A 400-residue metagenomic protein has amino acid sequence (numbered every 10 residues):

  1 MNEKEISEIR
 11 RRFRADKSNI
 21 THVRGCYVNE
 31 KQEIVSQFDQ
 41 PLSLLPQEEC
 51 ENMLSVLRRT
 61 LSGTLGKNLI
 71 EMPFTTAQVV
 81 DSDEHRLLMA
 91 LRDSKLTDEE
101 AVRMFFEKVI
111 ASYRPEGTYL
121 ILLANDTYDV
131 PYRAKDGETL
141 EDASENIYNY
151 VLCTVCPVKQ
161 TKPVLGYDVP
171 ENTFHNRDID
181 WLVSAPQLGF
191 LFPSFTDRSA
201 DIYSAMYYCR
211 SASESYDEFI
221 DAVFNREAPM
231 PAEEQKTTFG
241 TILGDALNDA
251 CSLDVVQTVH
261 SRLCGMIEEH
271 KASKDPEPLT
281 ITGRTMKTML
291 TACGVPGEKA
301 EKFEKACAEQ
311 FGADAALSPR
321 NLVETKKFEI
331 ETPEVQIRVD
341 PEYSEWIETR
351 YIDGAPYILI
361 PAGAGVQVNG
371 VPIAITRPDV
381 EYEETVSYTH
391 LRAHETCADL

Functional and structural regions predicted by a protein language model:
N2-P46: Charged, amphipathic alpha-helical stretches
N29-E324: Long, hydrophobic alpha/beta structural blocks
Y113-P115, L322, T349-Y357: Short, ordered beta-strand-loop transition motifs
L322-S344, E348-T349: C-terminal accessory/binding modules appended to enzymatic or scaffolding proteins
K327, D353-Y357, C397: A generic structural signal for beta-strand entry/edge sites
P356-A364, N369-G370: Extended, charge-rich low-complexity regions and/or helical-solenoid scaffolds
V366-Y382: Extended Gly/Ser/Thr-rich low-complexity repeat segments, especially those forming or decorating extracellular
T389-T396: Conserved small/polar residues in nucleotide/adenosyl-binding loops
